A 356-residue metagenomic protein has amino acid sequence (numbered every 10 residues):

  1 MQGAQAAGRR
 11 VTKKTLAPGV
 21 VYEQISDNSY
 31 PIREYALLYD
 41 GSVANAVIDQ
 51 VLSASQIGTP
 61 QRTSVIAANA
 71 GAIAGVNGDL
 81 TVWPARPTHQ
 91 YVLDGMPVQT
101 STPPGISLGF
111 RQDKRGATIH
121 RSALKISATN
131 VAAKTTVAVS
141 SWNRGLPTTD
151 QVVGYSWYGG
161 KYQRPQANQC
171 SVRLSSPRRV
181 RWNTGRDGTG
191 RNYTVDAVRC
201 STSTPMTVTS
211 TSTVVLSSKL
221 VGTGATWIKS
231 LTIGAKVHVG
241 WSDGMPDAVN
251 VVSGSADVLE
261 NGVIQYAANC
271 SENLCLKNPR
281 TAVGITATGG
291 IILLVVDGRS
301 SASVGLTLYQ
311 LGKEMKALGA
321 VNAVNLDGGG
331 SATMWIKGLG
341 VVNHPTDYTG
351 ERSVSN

Functional and structural regions predicted by a protein language model:
M1-N356: Gly/Ser/Thr/Pro-rich low-complexity, intrinsically disordered segments
